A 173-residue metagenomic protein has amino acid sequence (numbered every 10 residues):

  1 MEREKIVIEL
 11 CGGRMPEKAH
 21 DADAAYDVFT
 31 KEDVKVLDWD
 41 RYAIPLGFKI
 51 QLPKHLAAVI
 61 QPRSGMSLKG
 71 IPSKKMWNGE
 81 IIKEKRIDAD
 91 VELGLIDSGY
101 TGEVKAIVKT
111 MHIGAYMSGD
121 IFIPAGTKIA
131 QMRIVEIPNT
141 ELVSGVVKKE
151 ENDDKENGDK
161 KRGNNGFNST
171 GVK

Functional and structural regions predicted by a protein language model:
M1-K173: DUTPase catalytic domain/fold
